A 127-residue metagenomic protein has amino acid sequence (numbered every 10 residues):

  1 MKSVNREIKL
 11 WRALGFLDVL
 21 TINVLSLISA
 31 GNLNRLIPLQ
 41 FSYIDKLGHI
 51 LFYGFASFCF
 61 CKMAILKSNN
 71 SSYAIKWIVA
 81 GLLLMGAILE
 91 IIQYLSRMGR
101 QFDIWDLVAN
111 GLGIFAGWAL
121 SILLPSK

Functional and structural regions predicted by a protein language model:
M1-M63, I78: "…centered on the first transmembrane helix and the immediately adjacent amphipathic helix/loop
K9-L10, N70-W77, R100-I104: Membrane-helix interface segments
G15-S26, A74-L95, G111: Small-polar-interrupted transmembrane alpha-helices in polytopic inner-membrane proteins
I28-S29, I65, R97, P125: Short helix-capping/hinge motifs at transmembrane helix termini and TM-loop junctions
N34-L36, A87-L112: Interfacial helix-loop-helix junctions of multi-pass membrane proteins
Q40, I44, G81, M85 (+1 more regions): Residue-level marker of motif borders
F52-K67, L112-P125: Membrane-interfacial alpha-helical segments at the cytosolic side of multi-pass membrane proteins
G81-M85, W105, I122-K127: Extended, folded domain segments that form the structural surfaces/walls around functional sites
